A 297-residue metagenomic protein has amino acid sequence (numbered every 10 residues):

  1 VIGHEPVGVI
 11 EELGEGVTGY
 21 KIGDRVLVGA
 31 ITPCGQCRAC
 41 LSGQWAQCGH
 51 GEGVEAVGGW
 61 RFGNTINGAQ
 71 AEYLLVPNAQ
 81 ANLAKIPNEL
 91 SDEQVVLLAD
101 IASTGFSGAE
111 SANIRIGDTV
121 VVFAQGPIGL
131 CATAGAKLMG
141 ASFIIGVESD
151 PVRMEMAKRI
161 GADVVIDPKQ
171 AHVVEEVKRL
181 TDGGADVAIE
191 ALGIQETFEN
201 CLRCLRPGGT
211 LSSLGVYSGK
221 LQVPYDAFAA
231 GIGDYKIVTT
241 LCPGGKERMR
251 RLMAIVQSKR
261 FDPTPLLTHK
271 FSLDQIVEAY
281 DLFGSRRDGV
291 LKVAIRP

Functional and structural regions predicted by a protein language model:
V1-L41, A46, I66-N67, P87-E89: Glycine-rich beta-strand-centered segment in the early N-terminal region that forms part of a ligand/cofactor-binding
V7, A71, L83, A102-G105 (+4 more regions): A general structural signal for well-ordered alpha-helical segments in protein cores
G14, I31, Q170, L192-G193 (+1 more regions): Short glycine-/small-residue-rich Rossmann-like dinucleotide-binding loops
V26, L83-A171, E175-E176, V187: Mid-domain Rossmann-like dinucleotide-binding core that forms the NAD(H)/NADP(H) cofactor-binding site
C34-F123: NAD(P)H dinucleotide-binding glycine-rich loop of Rossmann-like/cofactor-binding domains, especially the beta1-alpha1
A141, K158-R159, D163, I194-F261 (+1 more regions): Glycine-rich phosphate-binding loop and adjacent beta-alpha segment of Rossmann(oid) nucleotide-cofactor-binding
A171, R179, G183, V187 (+2 more regions): C-terminal hydrophobic helical "lid"/dimerization subdomain of Rossmann-like NAD(P)H-dependent oxidoreductases
